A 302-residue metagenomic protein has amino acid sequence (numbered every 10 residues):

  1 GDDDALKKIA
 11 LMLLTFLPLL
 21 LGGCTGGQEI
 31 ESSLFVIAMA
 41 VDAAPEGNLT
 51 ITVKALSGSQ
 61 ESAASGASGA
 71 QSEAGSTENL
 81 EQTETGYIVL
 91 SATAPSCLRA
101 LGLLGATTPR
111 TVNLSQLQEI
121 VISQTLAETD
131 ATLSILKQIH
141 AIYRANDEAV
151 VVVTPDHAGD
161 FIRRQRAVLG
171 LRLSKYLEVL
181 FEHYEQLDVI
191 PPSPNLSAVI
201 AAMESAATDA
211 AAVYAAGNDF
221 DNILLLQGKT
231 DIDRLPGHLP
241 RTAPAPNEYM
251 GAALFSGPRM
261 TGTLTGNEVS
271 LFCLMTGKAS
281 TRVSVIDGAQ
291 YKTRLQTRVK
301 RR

Functional and structural regions predicted by a protein language model:
G1-A5: Short, Lys/Arg-enriched N-terminal segments with co-localized hydrophobic residues within the first ~10-30 amino acids
K7-R302: Membrane-proximal alpha-helical signals and transmembrane carboxylates
